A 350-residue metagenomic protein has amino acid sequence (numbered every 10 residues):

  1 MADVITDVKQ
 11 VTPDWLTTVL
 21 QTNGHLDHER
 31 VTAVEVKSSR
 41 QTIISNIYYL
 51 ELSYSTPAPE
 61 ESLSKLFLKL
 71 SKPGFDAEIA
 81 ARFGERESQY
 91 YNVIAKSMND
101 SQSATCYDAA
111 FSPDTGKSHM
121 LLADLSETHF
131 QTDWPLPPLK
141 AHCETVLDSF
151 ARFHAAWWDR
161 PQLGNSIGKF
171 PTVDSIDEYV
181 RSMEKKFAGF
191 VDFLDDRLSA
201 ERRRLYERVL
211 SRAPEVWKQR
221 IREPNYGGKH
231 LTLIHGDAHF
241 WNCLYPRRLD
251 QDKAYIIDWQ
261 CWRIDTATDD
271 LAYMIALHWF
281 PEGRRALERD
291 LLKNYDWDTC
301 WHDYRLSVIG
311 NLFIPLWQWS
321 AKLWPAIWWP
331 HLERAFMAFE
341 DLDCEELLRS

Functional and structural regions predicted by a protein language model:
M1-V36: Juxta-kinase regulatory segment immediately upstream of eukaryotic protein kinase catalytic domains
V11, R86, A141, T145-D148 (+7 more regions): Generic recognition of stable, solvent-exposed alpha-helical segments in well-folded globular domains
W15, V19, Q89-I94, S149-R152 (+3 more regions): Amphipathic alpha-helical segments that form well-ordered structural scaffolds and often line/cohere around active
E35-K185, A267-T268, I275, G283: Conserved ATP-binding subdomain of kinase catalytic cores across diverse folds
S39, D114, H142, Y226 (+6 more regions): Secondary-structure capping and boundary motifs in well-ordered enzyme cores
I43-P57, E215-A267: Active-site acidic catalytic loop and adjacent metal/ATP-binding pocket of ATP-dependent phosphoryl transfer enzymes
Q89, V93, C261-Y295, S307-M337: Active-site activation/catalytic loop segments of kinase-like enzymes and analogous catalytic loops in related
H129-H235, P246-D250, H331-S350: ATP-dependent phospho-/nucleotidyl transfer catalytic cores
